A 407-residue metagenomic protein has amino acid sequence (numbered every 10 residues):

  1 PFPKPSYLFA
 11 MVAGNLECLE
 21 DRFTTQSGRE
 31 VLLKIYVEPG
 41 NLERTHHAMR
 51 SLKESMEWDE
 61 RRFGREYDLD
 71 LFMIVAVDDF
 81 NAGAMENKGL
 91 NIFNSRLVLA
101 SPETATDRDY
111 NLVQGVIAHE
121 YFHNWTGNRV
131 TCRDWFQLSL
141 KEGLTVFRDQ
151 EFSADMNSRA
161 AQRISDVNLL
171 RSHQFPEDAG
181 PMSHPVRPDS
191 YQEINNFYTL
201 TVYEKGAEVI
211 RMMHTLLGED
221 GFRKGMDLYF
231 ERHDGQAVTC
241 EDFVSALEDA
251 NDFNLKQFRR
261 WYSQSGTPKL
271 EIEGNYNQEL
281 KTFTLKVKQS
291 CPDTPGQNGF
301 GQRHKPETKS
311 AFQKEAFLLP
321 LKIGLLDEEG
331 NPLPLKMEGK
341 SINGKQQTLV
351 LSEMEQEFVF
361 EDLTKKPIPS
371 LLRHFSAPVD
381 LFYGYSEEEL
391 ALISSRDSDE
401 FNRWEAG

Functional and structural regions predicted by a protein language model:
P1-P3, L33, P39, F122 (+4 more regions): Non-catalytic accessory/interaction domains
P1-R50, L372-F382: Non-catalytic architectural context of zinc metalloproteases
K4-S6, E20, S55, F122 (+2 more regions): Intrinsically disordered regions, especially transient/low-confidence alpha-helical propensity segments and coil-helix
Y7, D21, N91, T145 (+3 more regions): Short non-domain terminal segments
Y7-F9, L42-R44, G83, P102 (+2 more regions): Intrinsically disordered, low-complexity acidic/polar segments
Q26-N275, E279, L285, Q302-H304: Hydrophobic alpha-helical and helix-loop surface patches within well-folded domains that function as non-catalytic
